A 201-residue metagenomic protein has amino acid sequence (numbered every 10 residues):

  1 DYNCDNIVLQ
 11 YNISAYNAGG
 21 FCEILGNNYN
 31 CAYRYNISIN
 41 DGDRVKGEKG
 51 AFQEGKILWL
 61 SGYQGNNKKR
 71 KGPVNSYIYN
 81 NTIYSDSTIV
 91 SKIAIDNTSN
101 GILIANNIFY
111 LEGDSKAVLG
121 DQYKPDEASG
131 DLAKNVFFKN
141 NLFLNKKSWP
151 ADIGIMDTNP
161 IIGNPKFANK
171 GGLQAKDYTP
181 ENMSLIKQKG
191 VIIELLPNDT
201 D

Functional and structural regions predicted by a protein language model:
D1-K176, L196: Glycine- and acidic/polar-rich repeat regions and solenoidal domains
T179-D201: Active-site and glycan-interaction determinants of carbohydrate-active enzymes
